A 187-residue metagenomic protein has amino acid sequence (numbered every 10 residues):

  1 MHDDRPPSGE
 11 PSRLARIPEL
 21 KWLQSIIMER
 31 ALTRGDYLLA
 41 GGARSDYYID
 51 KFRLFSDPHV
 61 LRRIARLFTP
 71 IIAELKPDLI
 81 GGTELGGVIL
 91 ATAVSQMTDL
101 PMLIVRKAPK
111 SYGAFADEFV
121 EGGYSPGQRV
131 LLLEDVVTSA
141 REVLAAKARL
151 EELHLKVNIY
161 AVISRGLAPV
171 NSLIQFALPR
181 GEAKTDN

Functional and structural regions predicted by a protein language model:
H2-E74: Active-site-facing substrate-recognition patch
H2-I26, K147-N187: PRPP-dependent phosphoribosyltransferase catalytic core
F68-D78, K147, E151: Phosphate/pyrophosphate-binding loops at sites that engage ATP/ADP/AMP, CoA/4′-phosphopantetheine, polyphosphate
K76-E84, A161: Short glycine-rich phosphate-binding loop at a beta-alpha junction
D78, Q128, V157: Conserved acidic residues
T92-L131, R141-L144: Short, glycine/charge-rich flexible loops or terminal/linker lids adjacent to PRPP-binding catalytic cores
P109-G113, S139-A140, R165-A168, P179: Short gly/pro/ser/thr-enriched loop/turn and capping motifs at secondary-structure boundaries
